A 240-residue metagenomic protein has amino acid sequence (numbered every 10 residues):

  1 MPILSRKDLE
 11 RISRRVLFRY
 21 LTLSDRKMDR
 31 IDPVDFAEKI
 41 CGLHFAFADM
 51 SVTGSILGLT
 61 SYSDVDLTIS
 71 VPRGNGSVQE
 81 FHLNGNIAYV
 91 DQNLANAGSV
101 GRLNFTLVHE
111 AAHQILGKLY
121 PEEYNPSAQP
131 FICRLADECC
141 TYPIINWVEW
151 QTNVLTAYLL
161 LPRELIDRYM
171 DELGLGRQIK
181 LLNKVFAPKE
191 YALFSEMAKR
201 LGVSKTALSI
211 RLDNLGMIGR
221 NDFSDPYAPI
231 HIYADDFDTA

Functional and structural regions predicted by a protein language model:
M1-A240: Active-site hotspot residues in diverse enzymes, especially metal/ion-binding acidic/histidine motifs
